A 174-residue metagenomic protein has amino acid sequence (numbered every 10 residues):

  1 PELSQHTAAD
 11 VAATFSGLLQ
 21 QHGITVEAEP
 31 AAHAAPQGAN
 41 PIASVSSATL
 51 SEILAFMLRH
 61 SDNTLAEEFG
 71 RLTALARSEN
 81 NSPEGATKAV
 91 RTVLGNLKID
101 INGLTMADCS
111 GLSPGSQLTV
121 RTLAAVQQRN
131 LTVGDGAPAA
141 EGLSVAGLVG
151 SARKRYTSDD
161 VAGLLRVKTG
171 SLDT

Functional and structural regions predicted by a protein language model:
P1-A137: A small/polar active-site loop signature that marks catalytic segments
A35-P36, V93, G147-S151, D159-L164: A generic short-segment signal for beta-strand/edge and adjacent turn/coil regions
N40-S46, K154-T174: Short, Gly/Ser/Thr-enriched beta-strand-loop segments that form substrate-interacting elements of hydrolase/peptidase
M106, L143, L165: Short clusters of hydrophobic/aromatic residues that line enzyme substrate/ligand-binding pockets
R129, G150-R153: Short, highly charged low-complexity linear segments
G136-G150: Active/binding-pocket-proximal capping segment
